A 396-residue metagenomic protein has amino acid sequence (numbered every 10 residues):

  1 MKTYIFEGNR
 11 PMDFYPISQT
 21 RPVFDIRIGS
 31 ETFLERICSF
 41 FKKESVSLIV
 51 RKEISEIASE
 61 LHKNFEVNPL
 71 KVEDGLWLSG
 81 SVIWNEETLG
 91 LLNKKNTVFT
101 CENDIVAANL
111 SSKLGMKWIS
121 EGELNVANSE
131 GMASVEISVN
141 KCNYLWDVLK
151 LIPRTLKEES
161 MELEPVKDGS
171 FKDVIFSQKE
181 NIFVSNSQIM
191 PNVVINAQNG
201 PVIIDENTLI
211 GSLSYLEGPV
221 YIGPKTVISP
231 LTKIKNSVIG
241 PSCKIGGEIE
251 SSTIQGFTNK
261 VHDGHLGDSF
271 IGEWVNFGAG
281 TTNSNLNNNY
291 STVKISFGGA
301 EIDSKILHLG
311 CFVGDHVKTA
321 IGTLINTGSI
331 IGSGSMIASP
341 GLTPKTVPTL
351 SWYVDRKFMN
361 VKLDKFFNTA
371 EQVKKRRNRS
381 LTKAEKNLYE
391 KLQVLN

Functional and structural regions predicted by a protein language model:
M1-K179, T349-N396: Terminal amphipathic alpha-helical/low-complexity segments used for targeting or macromolecular assembly
K2-F6, F33, P230-I239, N276: Short low-complexity stretches enriched in small and charged residues
R10-D13, D25, P230-L231, K244-N396: Glycine-rich hexapeptide-repeat left-handed beta-helix
R27-S30, A197, L324: Charged, low-complexity surface patches
T32-E35, W146, E206, P224 (+3 more regions): Active-site-proximal helix/loop capping residues that flank conserved catalytic or ligand/cofactor
D74, N192, G334: Conserved beta-strand and immediately adjacent loop positions that scaffold enzyme active sites
V166-G272, N287-N288, F297, F312 (+2 more regions): Extended beta-solenoid/beta-helix repeat architectures
